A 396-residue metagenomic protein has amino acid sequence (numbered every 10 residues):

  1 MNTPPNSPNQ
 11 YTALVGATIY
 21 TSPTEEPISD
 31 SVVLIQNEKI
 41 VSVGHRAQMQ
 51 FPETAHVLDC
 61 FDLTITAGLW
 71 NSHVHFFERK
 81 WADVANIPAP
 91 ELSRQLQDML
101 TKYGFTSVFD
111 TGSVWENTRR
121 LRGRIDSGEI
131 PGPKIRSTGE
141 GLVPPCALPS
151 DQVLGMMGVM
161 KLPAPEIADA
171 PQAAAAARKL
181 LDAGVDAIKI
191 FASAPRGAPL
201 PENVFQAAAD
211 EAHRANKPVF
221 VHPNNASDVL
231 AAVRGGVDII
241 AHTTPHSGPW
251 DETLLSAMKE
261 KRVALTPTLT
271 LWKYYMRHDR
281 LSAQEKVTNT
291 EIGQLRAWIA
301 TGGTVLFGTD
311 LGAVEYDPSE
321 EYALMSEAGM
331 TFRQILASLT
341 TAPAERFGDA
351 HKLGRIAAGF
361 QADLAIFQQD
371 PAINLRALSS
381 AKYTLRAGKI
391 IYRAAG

Functional and structural regions predicted by a protein language model:
N2-T3, I19-V32, G44-R46, T331-L336 (+1 more regions): Acidic, glycine-enriched loop/beta-strand segments at the rims of small-molecule binding/catalytic pockets
P4-N6, Q10, I19, T24-T66: Histidine-rich, glycine-flanked metal-binding segment
T12, Q50-P90, R94, D98-T101 (+1 more regions): Replace "His-x-His-based motif
F77-E91, Q95-Y103, P131, P144-L162 (+1 more regions): Active-site gating loops and adjacent loop-to-helix segments of metal-dependent hydrolytic enzymes
D83-P131, A164-D186: Alpha-helical scaffold segments that flank or form the walls of functional sites
G112, E129-A232, H246-P249: Histidine/acidic-residue-rich, glycine-tolerant segments that coordinate divalent metal ions
I190-T290, T301, L306, G312-A313 (+3 more regions): Active-site core of metal-dependent hydrolases
V287-P371: His/Asp/Glu-enriched, well-ordered alpha-helical/loop segment that forms or immediately abuts the divalent-metal
